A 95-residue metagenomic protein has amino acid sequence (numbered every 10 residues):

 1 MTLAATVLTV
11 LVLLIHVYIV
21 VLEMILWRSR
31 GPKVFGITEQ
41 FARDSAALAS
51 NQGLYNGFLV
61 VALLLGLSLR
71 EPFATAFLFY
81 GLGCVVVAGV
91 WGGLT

Functional and structural regions predicted by a protein language model:
M1-L8, A42-S45, E71-A74, L78: Membrane-interface helix-boundary signature
L3-V7, K33, G83, L94: Polytopic alpha-helical membrane-helix bundles and their juxtamembrane interface segments in multi-pass membrane
L3-W27: N-terminal signal-anchor transmembrane alpha helix
V7-V10, L14, L54, G83 (+1 more regions): Hydrophobic residues within alpha-helical transmembrane segments of multi-pass solute transporters/permease subunits
V12, G53-L64: Core segments of transmembrane alpha-helices that mediate helix-helix packing or line hydrophobic substrate/ligand
I25-S45: Cytosolic, membrane-interface loops and tails of multi-pass inner-membrane proteins
A42-F58: Interfacial helix-start motif at the membrane-water boundary
L65-T95: Transmembrane helix-loop-helix
